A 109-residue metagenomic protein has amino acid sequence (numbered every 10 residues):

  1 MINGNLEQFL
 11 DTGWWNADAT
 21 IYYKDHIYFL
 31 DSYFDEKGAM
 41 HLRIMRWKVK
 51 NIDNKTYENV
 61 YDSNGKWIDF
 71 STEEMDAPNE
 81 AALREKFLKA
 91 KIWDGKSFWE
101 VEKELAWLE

Functional and structural regions predicted by a protein language model:
M1-Y22: Negatively charged, low-complexity tracts enriched in Asp/Glu with abundant Ser/Thr
F9, A82-K86, V101-E104: Charge-rich, solvent-exposed alpha-helical interaction surfaces
Y28-F29: Short, isolated positions in well-ordered beta-strands
F34-K96: Acidic, aromatic-enriched beta-alpha/helix-loop junctions
K89-E104, L108-E109: Short, compact, well-ordered microdomains
